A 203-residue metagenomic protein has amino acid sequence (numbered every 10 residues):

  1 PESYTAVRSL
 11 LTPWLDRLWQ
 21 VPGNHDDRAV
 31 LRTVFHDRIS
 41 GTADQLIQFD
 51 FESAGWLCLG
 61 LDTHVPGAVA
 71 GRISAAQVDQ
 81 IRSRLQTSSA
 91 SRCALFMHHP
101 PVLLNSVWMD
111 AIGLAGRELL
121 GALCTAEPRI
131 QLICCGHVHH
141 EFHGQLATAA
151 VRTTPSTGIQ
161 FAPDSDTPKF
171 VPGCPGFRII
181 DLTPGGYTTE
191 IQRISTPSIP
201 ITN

Functional and structural regions predicted by a protein language model:
P1-I39, A122, A126: Core catalytic region of metal-dependent phosphoesterases/phosphodiesterases, especially metallo-beta-lactamase-like
V7, G23, L61, I81 (+4 more regions): Divalent metal-coordination and catalytic microenvironments
H25-D27, H64, P100, H137-H139 (+1 more regions): Catalytic metal-binding/acid-base residues of hydrolase active sites
A29, G67-A70, L103-V107, A162: A short acidic, helix-capping loop that chelates divalent metal ions and anchors anionic groups
F35-F49, V138: Alpha-helical scaffolding within the catalytic cores of extracellular/periplasmic polymer-degrading hydrolases
G55-V65, A94-F96, A149-P155, E190-Q192: Active-site-proximal beta-strand elements of phosphoester/diester hydrolases
G71-A150, Y187: His/acidic metal-ligating clusters that form di-metal
L123-T125, F142-N203: Binuclear metal-dependent phosphoesterase catalytic core
